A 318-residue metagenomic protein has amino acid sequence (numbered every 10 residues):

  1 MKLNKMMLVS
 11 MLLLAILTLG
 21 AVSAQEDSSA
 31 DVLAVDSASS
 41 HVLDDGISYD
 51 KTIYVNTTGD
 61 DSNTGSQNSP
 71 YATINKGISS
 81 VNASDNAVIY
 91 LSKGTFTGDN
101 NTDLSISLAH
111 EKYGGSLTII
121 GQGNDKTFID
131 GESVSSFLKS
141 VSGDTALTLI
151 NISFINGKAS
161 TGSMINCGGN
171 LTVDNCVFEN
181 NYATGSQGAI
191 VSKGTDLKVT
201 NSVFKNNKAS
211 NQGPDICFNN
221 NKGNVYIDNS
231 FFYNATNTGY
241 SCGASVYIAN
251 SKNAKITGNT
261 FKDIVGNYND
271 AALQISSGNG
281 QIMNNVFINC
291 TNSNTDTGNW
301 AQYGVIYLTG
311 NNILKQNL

Functional and structural regions predicted by a protein language model:
N4-S23: Sec-dependent N-terminal signal peptides of Gram-positive bacterial secreted proteins and lipoproteins
S28-T52, N56-Y90: Acidic Gly/Asp/Thr-rich repetitive segments characteristic of extracellular carbohydrate-active and adhesion proteins
K51, A87, T102-L104, G115-L117 (+16 more regions): The right-handed parallel beta-helix/beta-solenoid scaffold, focusing on the short coil/turn and N-cap positions
V55, L91, G98, G121 (+12 more regions): Extracellular beta-strand solenoids
D99, Y113-A159, Y182, K208 (+1 more regions): Right-handed parallel beta-helix/beta-spiral solenoid domain characteristic of secreted/periplasmic
N100-D103, G131-S136, K158-S163, Y182-G188 (+5 more regions): Short glycine/acidic-rich loop motifs that flank beta-strands on beta-rich extracellular proteins
I152, C176, N181, S202 (+9 more regions): Consensus "Asn ladder" position of solenoid repeat domains
